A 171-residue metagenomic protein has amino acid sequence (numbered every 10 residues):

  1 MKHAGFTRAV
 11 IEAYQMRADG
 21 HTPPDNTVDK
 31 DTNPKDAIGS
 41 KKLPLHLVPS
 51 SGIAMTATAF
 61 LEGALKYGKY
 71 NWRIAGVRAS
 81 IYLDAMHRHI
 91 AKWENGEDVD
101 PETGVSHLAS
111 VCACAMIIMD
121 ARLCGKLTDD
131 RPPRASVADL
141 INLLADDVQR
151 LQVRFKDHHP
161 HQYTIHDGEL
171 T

Functional and structural regions predicted by a protein language model:
H3-T171: Intrinsically disordered, low-complexity regulatory regions that flank transcription factor DNA-binding cores
